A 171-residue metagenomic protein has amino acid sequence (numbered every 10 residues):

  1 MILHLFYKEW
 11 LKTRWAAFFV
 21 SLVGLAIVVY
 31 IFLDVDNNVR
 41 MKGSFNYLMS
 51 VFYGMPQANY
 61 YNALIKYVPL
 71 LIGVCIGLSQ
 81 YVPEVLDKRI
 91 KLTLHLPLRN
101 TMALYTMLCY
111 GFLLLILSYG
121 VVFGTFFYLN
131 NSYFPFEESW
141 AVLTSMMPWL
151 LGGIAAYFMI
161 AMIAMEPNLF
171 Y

Functional and structural regions predicted by a protein language model:
M1-F18: Aromatic- and glycine-rich beta-strand/loop motifs that create alpha-glucan
L5, E9, K88-R89, M159-M162: Short, hydrophobic/aromatic alpha-helical segments in well-folded domains
T13, E84, F170: Residue-level signal for short amphipathic helical patches enriched in basic/charged and nearby hydrophobic residues
G24, V28, F32-V39, N46-G73 (+2 more regions): Secretory targeting signals
Y81-Y110: Helix-loop-helix units of permease transmembrane domains in multi-pass membrane transporters, especially ABC
R99-N100, L169-Y171: Membrane-helix interface segments
